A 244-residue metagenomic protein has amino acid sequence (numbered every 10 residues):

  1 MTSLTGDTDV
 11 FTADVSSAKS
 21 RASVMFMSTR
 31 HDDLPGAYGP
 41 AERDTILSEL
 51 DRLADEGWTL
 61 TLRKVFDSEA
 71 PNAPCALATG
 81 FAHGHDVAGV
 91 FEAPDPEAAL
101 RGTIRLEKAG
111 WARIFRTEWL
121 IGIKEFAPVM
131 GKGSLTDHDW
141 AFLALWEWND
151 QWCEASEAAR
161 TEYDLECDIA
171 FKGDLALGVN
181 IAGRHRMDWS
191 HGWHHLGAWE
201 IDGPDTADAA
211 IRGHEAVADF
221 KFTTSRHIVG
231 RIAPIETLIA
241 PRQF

Functional and structural regions predicted by a protein language model:
T2-D86, V90-L100, W111-H194, E200-A216 (+1 more regions): Short S/T/G/P-rich N-terminal loop/turn motif that feeds into the first structured element of a domain
I104-R105: Soluble ligand-binding/transfer domains with enclosed cavities or grooves
A218-K221: Intracellular loop-helix junctions on the cytosolic face of multi-pass helical membrane proteins
